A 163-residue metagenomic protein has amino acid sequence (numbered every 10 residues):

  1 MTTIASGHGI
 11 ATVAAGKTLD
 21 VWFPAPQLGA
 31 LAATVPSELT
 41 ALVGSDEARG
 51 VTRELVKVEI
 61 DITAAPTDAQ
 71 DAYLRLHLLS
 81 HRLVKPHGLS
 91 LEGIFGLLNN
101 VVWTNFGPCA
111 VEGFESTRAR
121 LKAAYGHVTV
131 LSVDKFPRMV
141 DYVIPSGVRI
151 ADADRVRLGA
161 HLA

Functional and structural regions predicted by a protein language model:
M1-V140: Terminal amphipathic alpha-helical/low-complexity segments used for targeting or macromolecular assembly
V143-A163: Structural signal for interior beta-strand "rungs" in well-ordered beta-sheet cores of soluble enzyme domains
